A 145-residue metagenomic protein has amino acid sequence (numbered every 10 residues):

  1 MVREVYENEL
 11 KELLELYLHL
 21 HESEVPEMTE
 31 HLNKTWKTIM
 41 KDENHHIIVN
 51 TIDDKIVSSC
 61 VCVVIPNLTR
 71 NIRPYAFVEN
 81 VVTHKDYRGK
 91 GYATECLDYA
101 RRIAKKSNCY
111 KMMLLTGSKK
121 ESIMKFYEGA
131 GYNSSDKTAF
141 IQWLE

Functional and structural regions predicted by a protein language model:
M1-L13, P26: A short beta-loop-alpha structural element at the N-terminal edge of CoA-dependent acyl/N-acetyltransferase catalytic
L14-K37: Conserved GNAT-fold acetyl-CoA-binding loop/helix
K37-V49, F77: A short helix-loop-beta-strand connector motif used in the catalytic cores of GNAT acetyltransferases and, in some
V49, K55-V64, F77, V82: Conserved beta-strand in the GNAT
N67-V78, R88: A conserved beta-turn-beta hairpin within the catalytic core of GNAT-like acetyltransferases that forms part
Y87, G91-Y99: Conserved acetyl-CoA pyrophosphate-binding loop and the N-cap/start of the following alpha-helix in GNAT-like
L97, A104-T116: Conserved GNAT acetyl-CoA-binding A-motif
M113-I123, I141, E145: Conserved beta-strand-loop-alpha-helix junction that forms the acyl-donor binding cleft
